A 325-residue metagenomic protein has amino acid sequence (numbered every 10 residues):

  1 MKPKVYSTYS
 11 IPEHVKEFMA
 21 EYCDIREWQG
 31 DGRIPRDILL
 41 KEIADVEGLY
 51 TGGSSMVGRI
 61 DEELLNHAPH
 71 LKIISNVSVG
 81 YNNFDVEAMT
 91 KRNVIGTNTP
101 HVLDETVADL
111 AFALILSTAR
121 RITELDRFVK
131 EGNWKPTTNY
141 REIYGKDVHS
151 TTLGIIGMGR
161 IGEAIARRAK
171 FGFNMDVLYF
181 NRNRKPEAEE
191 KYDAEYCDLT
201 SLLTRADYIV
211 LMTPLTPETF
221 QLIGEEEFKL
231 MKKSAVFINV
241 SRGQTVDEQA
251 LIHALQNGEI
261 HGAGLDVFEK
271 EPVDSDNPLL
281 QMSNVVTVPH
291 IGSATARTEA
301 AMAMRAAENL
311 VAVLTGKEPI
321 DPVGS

Functional and structural regions predicted by a protein language model:
M1-T97, G224: An N-terminal-biased, well-structured beta-alpha scaffold segment characteristic of Rossmann-like dinucleotide-binding
Y9, Y179-N183: N-terminal Rossmann-fold cofactor-binding loop
A44, G58-I60, N183-P278: Rossmann-like adenosine-cofactor binding region
G53, S78, L211-T213, V240-S241 (+1 more regions): Glycine-rich, N-terminal phosphate-binding loop of Rossmann-like dinucleotide-binding domains
R92, G96-T97, E225, S234-S325: Rossmann-like dinucleotide-binding domain for NAD(H)/NADP(H)
R92, P100-T152, A164-G172: Phosphate-binding beta-alpha-beta segment of Rossmann-like dinucleotide-binding domains, i.e., the NAD(P)
G154-I156: Conserved N-terminal Rossmann-fold NAD(P)-binding element of oxidoreductases
I161: Hydrophobic/small residue at the entry helix of a nucleotide-binding pocket
